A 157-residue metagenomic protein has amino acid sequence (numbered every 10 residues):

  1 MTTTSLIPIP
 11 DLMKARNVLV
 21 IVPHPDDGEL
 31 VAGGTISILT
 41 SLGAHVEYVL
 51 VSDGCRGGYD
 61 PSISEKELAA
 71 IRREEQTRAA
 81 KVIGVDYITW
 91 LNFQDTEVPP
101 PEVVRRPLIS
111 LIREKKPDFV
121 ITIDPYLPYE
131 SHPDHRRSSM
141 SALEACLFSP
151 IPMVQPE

Functional and structural regions predicted by a protein language model:
M1-K115: Active-site rim/loop-helix segments in enzyme catalytic domains that contact anionic ligands
I38, L42, E144-S149: Active-site catalytic microenvironments for nucleophilic, acid-base chemistry
Y87-I88, F119, P150: Secondary-structure boundary/capping signal
P107-S131: Short beta-strand-loop elements within alpha/beta enzyme cores that line or abut nucleotide/cofactor pockets
E130-L147: Short Gly/Thr/Asp-enriched flexible loops that form oxyanion-binding sites at enzyme active sites
S149-E157: Short mixed-charge
